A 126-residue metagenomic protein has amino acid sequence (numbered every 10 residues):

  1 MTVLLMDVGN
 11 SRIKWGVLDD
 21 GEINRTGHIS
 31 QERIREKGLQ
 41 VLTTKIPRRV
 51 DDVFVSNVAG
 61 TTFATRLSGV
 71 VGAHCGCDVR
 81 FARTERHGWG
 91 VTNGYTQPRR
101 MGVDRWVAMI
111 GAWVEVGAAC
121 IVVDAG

Functional and structural regions predicted by a protein language model:
M1-N24, A112, A118-G126: Gly/Thr-rich phosphate-binding beta-strand-loop-beta motif of the actin/hexokinase/Hsp70
V8, C77-F81, G90-A125: Phosphate-binding/catalytic loop of phosphoryl-transfer enzymes
D20-N24, K45-V50: Short, glycine- and charge-enriched coil/turn segments that flank and shape catalytic ligand pockets
G27-I29: Short hydrophobic alpha-helix segments
E32-I34: Short coil/turn segments at the loop-to-beta-strand junctions that recur within blades of beta-propeller repeat folds
K37-P47: Short amphipathic alpha-helix with an adjacent loop that forms part of the alpha/beta core around
I46-M101: Short beta-strand-loop/turn "lid" adjacent to the catalytic site in phosphate-handling enzymes
